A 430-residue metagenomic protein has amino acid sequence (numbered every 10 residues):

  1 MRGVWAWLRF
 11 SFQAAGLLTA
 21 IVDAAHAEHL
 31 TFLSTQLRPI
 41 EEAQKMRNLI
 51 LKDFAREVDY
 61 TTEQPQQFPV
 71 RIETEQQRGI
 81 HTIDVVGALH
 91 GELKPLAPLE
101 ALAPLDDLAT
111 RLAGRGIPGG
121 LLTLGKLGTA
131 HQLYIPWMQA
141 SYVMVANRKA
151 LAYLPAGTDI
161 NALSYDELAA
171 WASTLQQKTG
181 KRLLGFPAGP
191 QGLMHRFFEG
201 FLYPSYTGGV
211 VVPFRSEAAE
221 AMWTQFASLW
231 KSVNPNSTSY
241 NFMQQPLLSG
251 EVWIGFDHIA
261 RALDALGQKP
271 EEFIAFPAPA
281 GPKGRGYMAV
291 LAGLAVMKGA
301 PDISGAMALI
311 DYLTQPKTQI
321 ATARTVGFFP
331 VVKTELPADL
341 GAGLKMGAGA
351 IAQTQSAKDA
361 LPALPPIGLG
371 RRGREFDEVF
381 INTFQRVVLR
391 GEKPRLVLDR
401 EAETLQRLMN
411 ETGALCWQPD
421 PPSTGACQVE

Functional and structural regions predicted by a protein language model:
E28-L93: Early extracytoplasmic/lumenal segment of secretory-pathway proteins
L89-S141, I274-F276: Hinge/lid segment of periplasmic solute-binding proteins
H90-A97, F256-E272: A ligand-binding cleft/hinge motif common to bilobed small-molecule-binding domains
D107-I117, I160-N161, Y203-M222, G267-Q268 (+2 more regions): Short, solvent-exposed loop/beta-turn-alpha elements that line the ligand-binding surface or hinge of extracytoplasmic
L124-G125, T129-M138, Y142, D166-V211 (+1 more regions): Extracytoplasmic/periplasmic solute-binding protein
A169-L175, G209-Y240: Glycine-centered hinge/linker elements that transmit conformational signals in sensory and ligand-binding systems
S228, N234, L266-V331, L364-P365: Extracytoplasmic/periplasmic substrate-recognition and gating elements
R324-R386, A414-E430: Long, aromatic- and glycine/proline-rich binding clefts that accommodate carbohydrate-like moieties
